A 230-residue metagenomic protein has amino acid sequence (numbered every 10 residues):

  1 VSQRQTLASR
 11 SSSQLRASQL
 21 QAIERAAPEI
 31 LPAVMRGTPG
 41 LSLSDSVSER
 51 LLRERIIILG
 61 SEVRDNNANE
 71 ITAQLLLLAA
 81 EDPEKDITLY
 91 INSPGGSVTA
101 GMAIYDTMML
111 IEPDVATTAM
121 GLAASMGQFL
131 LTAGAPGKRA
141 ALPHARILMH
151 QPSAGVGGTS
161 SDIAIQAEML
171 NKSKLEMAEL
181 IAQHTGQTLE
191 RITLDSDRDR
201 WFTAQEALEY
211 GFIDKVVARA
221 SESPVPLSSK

Functional and structural regions predicted by a protein language model:
V1-M126, T132-K230: N-terminal organellar transit peptides
